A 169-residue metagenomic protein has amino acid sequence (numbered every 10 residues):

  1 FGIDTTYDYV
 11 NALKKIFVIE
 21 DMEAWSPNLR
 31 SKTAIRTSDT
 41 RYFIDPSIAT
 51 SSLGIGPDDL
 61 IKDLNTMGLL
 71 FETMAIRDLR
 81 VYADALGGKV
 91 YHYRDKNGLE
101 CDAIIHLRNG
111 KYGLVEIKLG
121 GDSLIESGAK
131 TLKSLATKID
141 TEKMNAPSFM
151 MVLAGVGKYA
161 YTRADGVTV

Functional and structural regions predicted by a protein language model:
F1-K111: Accessory nucleic acid-recognition modules appended to NTPase machines
L86, E142-P147: Short helix-terminating capping/connector loops at secondary-structure junctions
R94, V152-G155: Short beta-strand/turn micro-motifs composed of small residues that flank or help shape donor/cofactor-binding pockets
H106, Y112-S123: Active-site ExK catalytic segment of metal-dependent nucleases
K111, S148-F149: Residues at the starts of beta-strands that form the adenosine-phosphate
L114, M151-V152: Structural beta-sheet core signal
G120-T141: Mg2+/Mn2+-dependent nuclease catalytic core
G155-V169: Domain-level recognition of nuclease-like catalytic cores that cleave nucleotide substrates
